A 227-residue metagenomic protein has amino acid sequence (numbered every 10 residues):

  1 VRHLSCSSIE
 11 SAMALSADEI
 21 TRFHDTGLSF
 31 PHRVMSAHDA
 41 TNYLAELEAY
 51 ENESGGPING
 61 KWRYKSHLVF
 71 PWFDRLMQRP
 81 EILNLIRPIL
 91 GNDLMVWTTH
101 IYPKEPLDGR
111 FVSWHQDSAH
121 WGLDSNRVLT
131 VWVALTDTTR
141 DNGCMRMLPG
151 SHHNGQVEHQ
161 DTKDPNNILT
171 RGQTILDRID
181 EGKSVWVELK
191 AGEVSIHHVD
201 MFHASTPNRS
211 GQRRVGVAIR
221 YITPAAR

Functional and structural regions predicted by a protein language model:
C6-L123, H159: Non-heme Fe(II)-dependent double-stranded beta-helix
E53, V194-I196, D200-R227: Non-heme Fe(II)/2-oxoglutarate
P71, R79, K183, V199 (+1 more regions): Hydrophobic small-molecule pocket/channel-lining residues, especially in calycin-type beta-barrels
N92, P106-D108, D137-R140, H153 (+2 more regions): Short, charged/polar surface micro-motifs in flexible loops or helix N-caps
H115, G122-R140, E188-A191, I196 (+1 more regions): Short, conserved beta-strand element in jelly-roll/cupin
D117-A119, T136, F202-T206: Short beta-turn/strand-loop junction motif enriched in small, turn-promoting residues
R140-T206: Double-stranded beta-helix
